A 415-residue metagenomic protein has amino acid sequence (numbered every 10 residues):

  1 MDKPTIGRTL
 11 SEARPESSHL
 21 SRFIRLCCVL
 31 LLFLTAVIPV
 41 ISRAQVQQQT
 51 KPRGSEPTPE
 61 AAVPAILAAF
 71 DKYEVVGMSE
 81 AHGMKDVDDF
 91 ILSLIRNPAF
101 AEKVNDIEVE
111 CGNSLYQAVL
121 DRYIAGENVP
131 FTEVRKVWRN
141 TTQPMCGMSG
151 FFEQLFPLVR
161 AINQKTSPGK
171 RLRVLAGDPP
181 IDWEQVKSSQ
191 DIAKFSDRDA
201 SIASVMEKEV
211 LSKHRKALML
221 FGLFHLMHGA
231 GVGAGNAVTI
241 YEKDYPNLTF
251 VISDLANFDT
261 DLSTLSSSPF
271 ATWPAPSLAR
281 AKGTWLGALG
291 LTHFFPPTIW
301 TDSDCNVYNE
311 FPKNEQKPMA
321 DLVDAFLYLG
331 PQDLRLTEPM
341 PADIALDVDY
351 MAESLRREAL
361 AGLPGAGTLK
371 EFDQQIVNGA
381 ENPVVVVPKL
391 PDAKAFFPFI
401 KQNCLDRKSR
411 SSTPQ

Functional and structural regions predicted by a protein language model:
M1-R22: N-terminal secretory signal peptides that target proteins for export/translocation
P15, C28-V29, G112, L405: Secreted/luminal cysteine- and crosslink-motif detector
P15-S17, I38, V46: Short stretches within intrinsically disordered, low-complexity N-terminal or propeptide regions
F23-L26, A44: Hydrophobic alpha-helical segments, especially transmembrane helices and their immediate juxtamembrane helical caps
L26-P39: Bacterial N-terminal signal peptides
V40-Q415: Compositional signal for N-terminal targeting/processing segments
